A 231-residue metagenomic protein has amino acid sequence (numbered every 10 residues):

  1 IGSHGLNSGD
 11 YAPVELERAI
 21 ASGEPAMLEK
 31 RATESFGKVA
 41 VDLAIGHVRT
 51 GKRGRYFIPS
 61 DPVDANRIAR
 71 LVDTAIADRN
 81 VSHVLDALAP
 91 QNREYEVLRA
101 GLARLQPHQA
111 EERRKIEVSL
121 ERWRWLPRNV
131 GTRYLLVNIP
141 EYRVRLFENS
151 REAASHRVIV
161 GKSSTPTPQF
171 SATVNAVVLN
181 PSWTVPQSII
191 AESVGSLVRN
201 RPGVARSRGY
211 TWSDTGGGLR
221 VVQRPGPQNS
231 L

Functional and structural regions predicted by a protein language model:
I1-D61: Cationic-aromatic interfacial patches
K30, E34-K38, F57, P62-N66 (+1 more regions): Well-ordered beta-sheet/strand-loop patches within structured domains
